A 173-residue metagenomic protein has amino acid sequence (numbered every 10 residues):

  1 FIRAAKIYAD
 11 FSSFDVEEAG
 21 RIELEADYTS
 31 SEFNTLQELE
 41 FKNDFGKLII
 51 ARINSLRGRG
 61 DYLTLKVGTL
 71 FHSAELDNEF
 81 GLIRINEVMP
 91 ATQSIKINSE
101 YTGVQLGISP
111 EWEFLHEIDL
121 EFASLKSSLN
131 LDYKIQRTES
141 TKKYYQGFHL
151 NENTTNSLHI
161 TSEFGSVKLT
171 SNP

Functional and structural regions predicted by a protein language model:
F1-P173: Intrinsically disordered, low-complexity terminal regions
